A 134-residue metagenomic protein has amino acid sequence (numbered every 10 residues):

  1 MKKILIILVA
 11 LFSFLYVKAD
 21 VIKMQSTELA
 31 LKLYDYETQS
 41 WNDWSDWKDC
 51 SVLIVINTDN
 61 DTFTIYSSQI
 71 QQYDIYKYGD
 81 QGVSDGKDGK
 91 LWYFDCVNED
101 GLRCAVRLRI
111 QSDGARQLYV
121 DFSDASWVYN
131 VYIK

Functional and structural regions predicted by a protein language model:
I4-V17: Sec-dependent N-terminal signal peptides
A19-K23, D61-T62, K87-D95, G114-L118: Short, hydrophobic/aromatic-rich segments at coil-to-beta transitions
A19-Q71: N-terminal secretory signal peptides
W44, K77-R107: An anionic, turn-rich surface loop/hairpin at beta-sheet edges that serves as a generic interaction/coordination patch
I56-T58, K87, I110: Generic beta-strand structural signal
S68-S84, D121-K134: Edge beta-strand at a domain terminus
A105-V131: Short, exposed beta-strand-loop hairpins at the edges of beta-sheets in extracellular/periplasmic proteins
